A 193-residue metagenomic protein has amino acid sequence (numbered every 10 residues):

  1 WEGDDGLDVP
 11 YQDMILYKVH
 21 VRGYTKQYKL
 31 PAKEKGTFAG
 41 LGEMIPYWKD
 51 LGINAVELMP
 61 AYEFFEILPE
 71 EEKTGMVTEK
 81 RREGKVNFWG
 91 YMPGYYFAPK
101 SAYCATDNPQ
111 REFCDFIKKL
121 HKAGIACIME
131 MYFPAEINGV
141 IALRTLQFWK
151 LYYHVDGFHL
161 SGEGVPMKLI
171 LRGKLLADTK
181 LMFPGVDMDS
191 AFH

Functional and structural regions predicted by a protein language model:
W1-K18, K26-A32, G36: The feature marks proteins involved in alpha-glucan
I15-Y17, V56-L58, C127-M129, F158 (+1 more regions): Hydrophobic faces of well-ordered beta-strands that scaffold small-molecule active sites in alpha/beta enzyme cores
V19, W48, L58, Y96 (+3 more regions): Conserved, mostly hydrophobic/aromatic
L30-T37, L68-K122, F133-V155: Aromatic- and acidic-residue-enriched carbohydrate-binding clefts of CAZyme catalytic domains
E43-Y62, Y152: Catalytic domains of carbohydrate-active enzymes, especially glycoside hydrolases
P46-K49, C114-A123, K168-L176: Surface-exposed amphipathic alpha-helices with a cationic face
Y62-F64, A102, M131-A135, G164 (+1 more regions): Active-site-proximal loop/turn and secondary-structure-junction residues that shape catalytic pockets, frequently
Y91, T145, L151-H193: Active-site-proximal helices and loops of the catalytic beta/alpha 8
